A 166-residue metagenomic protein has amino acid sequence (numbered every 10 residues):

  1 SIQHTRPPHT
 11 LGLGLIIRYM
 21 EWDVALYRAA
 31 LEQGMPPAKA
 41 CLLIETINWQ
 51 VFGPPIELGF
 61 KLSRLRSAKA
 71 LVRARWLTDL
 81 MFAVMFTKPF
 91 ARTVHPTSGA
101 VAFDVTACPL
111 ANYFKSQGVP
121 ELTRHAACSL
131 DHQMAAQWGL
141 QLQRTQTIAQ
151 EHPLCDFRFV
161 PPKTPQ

Functional and structural regions predicted by a protein language model:
S1-G99, P109, F114-A126, Q141 (+2 more regions): N-terminal accessory segment detector
V101-V105: Short, aliphatic-rich beta-strand segments
H132: Ligand-binding pocket scaffold of soluble enzyme catalytic domains
F157: Conserved SAM-binding loop
